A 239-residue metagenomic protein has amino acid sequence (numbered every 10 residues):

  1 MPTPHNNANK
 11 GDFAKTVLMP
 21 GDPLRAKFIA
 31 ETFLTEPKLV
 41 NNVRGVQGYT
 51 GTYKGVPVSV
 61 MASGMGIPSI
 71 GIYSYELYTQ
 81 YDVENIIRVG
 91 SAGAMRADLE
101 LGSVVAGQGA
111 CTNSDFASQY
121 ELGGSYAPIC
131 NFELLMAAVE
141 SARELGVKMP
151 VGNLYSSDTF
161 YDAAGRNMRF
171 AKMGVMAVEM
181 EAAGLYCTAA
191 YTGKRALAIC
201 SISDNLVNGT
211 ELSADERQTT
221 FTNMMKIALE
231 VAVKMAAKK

Functional and structural regions predicted by a protein language model:
M1-P128, F132-M136: Metabolite-binding pocket within alpha/beta catalytic cores that recognizes anionic/polar moieties
P23, G93, Y155-T159, G184 (+2 more regions): Glycine-rich beta-alpha junction loops
T35-N42, G146-N153, M235-K239: Flexible, glycine/charged-enriched surface loops at secondary-structure junctions
V83-E84, M176, R195: Short acidic/polar active-site loop segments enriched in Thr and Asp
S125-M173: Active-site rim beta-loop-alpha module in soluble metabolic enzymes
A137-L145, T188, I227-K238: Generic non-transmembrane alpha-helical segments
A183-R217: Zn-dependent metallopeptidase/amidohydrolase metal-coordination segment
L206-K239: His/Asp/Glu-rich mid-to-C-terminal helical/loop segments that flank catalytic regions of hydrolases
